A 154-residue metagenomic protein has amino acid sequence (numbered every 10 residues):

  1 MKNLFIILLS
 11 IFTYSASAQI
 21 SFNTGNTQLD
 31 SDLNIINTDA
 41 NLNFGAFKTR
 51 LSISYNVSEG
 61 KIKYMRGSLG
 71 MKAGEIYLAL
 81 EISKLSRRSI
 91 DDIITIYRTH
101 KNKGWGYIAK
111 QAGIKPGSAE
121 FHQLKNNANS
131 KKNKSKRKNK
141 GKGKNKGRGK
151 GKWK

Functional and structural regions predicted by a protein language model:
M1-S21: Bacterial Sec-dependent N-terminal signal peptides
S21-K134: Mature extracellular/secreted ectodomains of secretory-pathway proteins
G141-K154: Short, low-complexity, Pro/Ser/Thr/Gly-rich segments in the mature regions of secreted, periplasmic
